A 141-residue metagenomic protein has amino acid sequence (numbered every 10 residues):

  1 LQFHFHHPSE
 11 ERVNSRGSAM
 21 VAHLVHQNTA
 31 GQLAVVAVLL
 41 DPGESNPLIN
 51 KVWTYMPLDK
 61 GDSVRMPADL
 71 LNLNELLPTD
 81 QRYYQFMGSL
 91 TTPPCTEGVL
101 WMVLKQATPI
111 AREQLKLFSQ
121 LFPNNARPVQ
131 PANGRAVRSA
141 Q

Functional and structural regions predicted by a protein language model:
L1-A19, H23-Q141: Extracellular or lumenal secretory-pathway regions
